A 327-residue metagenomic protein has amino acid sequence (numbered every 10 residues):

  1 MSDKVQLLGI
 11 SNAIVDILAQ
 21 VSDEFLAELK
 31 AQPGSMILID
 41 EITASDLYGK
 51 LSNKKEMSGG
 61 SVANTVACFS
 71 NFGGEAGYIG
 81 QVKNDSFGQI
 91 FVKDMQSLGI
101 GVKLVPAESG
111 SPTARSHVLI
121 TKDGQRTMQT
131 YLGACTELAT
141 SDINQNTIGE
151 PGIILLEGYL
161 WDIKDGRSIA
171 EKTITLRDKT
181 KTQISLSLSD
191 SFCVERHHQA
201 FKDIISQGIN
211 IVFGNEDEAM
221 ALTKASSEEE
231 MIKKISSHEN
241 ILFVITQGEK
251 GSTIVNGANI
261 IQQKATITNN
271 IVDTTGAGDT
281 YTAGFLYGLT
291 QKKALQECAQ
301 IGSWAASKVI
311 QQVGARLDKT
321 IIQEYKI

Functional and structural regions predicted by a protein language model:
M1-G9, A13-I14, A27-P33, K50 (+4 more regions): Conserved phosphate-binding/catalytic region of the ribokinase-like
M1-I79, Q89-I90: Glycine-rich phosphate/adenosyl-contacting loop at the front of the ribokinase-like
N53-S61, K83, P106-G110, G276: Active-site nucleophile and cofactor-binding loops and adjacent substrate-binding regions of central metabolic enzymes
F69, N215, G278: Short, conserved phosphate/pyrophosphate- and ester-handling motifs at nucleotide-, phospho-/glycolipid
A76, V102, I184-S185, F243: Hydrophobic beta-strand scaffold residues
D94-S111: A glycine-rich helix N-cap at a beta->alpha junction
K103-A107, V118-K164: Conserved phosphate-binding/catalytic loop of the ribokinase/pfkB sugar-kinase fold
I153-K233, K250-S252: Conserved beta-alpha-beta core of the PfkB/ribokinase-like small-molecule kinase fold
